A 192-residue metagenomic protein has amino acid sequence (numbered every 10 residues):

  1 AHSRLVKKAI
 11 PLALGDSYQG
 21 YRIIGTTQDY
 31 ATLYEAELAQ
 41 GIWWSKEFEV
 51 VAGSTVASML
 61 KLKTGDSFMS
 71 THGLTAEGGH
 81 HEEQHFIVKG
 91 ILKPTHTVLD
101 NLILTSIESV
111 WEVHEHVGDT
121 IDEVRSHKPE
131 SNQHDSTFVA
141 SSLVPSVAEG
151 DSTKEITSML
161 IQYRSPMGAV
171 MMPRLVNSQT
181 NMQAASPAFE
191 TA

Functional and structural regions predicted by a protein language model:
A1-R22, K46, A148, M172-R174 (+1 more regions): Hydrophobic, regular-secondary-structure patches
H2-L5, L62, E82, S178: Short, structurally constrained coil/turn elements that cap an alpha-helix or connect an alpha-helix to the following
K7, L38, G150-T153: A short alpha-helix capping/helix-coil boundary motif
L12-A13, S17-Q28, A36-R125: Hydrophobic secondary-structure segments that place a key small or acidic residue at a functional site
Q28-D29, Y163: Short glycine-enriched loops at secondary-structure junctions
E82-E83, I91-A192: Mechanotransmission and gating elements of multispan inner-membrane complexes involved in transport and envelope
